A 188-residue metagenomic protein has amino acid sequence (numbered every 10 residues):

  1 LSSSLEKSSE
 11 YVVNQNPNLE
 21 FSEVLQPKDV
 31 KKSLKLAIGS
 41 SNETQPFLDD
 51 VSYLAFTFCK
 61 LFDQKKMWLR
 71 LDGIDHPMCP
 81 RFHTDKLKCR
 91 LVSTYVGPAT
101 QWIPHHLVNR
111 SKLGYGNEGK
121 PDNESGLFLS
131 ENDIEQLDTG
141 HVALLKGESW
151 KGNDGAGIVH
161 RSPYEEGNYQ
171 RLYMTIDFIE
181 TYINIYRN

Functional and structural regions predicted by a protein language model:
L1, D72, G97, K146-E148 (+1 more regions): Structured loops at beta-to-helix junctions and adjacent beta-edge loops in soluble globular domains
S2-L71: A glycine-rich, hydrophobic loop/mini-helix early in the fold
V13-N16, V108-S111, N188: Short intrinsically disordered coil segments
D49, Y53, K86-C89, G157: Short, well-structured alpha-helical interface segments that form or flank functional binding sites
F58, F62, Y95-P98, G147: Short, well-ordered alpha-helical segments in soluble proteins
W68-D72, S93, L144-L145, Y173-T175: A structural signal for short, well-ordered beta-strand segments and their strand-loop junctions that often border
H76-H141: Catalytic core of non-heme Fe(II) oxygenases with the double-stranded beta-helix
G126-N188: Catalytic core of Fe(II)/2-oxoglutarate
